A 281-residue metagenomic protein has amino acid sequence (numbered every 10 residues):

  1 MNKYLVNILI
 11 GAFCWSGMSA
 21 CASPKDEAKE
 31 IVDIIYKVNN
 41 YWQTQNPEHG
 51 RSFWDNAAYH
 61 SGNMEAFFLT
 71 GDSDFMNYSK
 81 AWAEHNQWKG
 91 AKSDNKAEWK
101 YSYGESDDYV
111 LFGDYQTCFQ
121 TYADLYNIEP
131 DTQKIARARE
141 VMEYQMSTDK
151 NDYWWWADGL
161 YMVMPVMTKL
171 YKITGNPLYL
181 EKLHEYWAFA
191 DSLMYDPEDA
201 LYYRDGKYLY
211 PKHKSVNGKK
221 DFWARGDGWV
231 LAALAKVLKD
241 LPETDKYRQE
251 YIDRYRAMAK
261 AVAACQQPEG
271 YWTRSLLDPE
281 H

Functional and structural regions predicted by a protein language model:
M1-D26: Bacterial Sec-dependent N-terminal signal peptides
S23-H281: Glycan-recognition and catalytic cores of secretory/periplasmic carbohydrate-active enzymes
